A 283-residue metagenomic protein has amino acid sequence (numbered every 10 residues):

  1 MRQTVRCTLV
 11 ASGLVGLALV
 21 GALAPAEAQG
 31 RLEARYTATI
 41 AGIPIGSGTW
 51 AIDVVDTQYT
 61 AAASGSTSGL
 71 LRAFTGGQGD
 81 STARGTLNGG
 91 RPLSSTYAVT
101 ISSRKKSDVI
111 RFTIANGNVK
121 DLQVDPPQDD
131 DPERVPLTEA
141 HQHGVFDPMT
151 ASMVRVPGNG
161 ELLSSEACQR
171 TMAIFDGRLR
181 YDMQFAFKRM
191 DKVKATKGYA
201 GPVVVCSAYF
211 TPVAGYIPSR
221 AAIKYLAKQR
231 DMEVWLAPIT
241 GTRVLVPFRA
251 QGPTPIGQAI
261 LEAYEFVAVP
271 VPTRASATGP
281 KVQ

Functional and structural regions predicted by a protein language model:
M1-G13: Bacterial N-terminal signal peptides that target proteins for export
V10-A22: Bacterial N-terminal signal peptides
L19-A22, D131-V135, S276-Q283: Intrinsically disordered, low-complexity linkers and terminal tails enriched in Pro/Gly and often acidic or mixed-charge
A22-A28: Sec/Tat signal peptide C-region and signal peptidase I cleavage site
A28-N116, G160-Q283: Acidic, serine/threonine-rich low-complexity disordered tracts
I101, K105-M149: Internal, conserved structured core segments that host functional sites
